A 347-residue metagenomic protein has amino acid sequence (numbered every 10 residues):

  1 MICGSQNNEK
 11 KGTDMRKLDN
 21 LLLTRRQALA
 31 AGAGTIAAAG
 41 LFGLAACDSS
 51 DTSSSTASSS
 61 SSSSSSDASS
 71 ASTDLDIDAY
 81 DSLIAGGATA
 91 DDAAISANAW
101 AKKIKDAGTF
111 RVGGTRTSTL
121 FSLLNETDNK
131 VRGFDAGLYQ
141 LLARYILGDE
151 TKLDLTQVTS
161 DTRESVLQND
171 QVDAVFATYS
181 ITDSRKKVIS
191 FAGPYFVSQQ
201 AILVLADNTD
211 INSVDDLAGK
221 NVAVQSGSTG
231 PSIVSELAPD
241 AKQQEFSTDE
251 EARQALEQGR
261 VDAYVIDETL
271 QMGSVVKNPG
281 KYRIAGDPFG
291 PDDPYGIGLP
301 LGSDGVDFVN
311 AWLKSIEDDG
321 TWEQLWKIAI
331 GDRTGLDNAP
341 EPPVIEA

Functional and structural regions predicted by a protein language model:
M1-L23, G32-L44: N-terminal secretory signal peptides
G43-A57: Bacterial lipoprotein signal-peptidase II cleavage site
A68-I95, N208, S228, P294-T334: Extended ligand-binding regions for polar small-molecule ligands
D74-L75, A90-V175: Extracytoplasmic small-molecule ligand-binding "clamshell" domains of the periplasmic binding protein/Venus flytrap
T119, V131-I146, Y179-S180, S198-R253 (+4 more regions): Bilobed "Venus flytrap"/periplasmic-binding protein-like clamshell domains and structurally analogous long
K152-D216: Acidic, polar ligand-binding/catalytic clefts
T162, T178-K187, S235, E257 (+1 more regions): A ligand-binding cleft/hinge motif common to bilobed small-molecule-binding domains
F196-V204, M272, V276-K314, D332-A347: Periplasmic-binding protein-like
